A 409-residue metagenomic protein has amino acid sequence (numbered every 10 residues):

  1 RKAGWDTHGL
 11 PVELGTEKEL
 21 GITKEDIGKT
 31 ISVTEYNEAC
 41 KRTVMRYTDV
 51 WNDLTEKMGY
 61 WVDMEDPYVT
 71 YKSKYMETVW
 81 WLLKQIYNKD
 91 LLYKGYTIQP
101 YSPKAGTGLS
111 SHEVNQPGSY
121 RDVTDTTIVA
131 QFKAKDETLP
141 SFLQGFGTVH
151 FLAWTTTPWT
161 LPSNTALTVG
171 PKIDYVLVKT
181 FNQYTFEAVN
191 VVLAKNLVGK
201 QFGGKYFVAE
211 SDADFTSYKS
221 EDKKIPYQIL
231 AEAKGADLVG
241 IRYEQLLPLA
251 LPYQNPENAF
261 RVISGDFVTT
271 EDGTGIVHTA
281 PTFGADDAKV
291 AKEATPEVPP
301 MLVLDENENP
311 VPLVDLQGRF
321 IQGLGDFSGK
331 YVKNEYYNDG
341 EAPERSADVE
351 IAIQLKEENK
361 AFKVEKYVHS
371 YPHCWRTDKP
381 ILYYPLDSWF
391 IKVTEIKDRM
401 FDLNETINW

Functional and structural regions predicted by a protein language model:
R1-E65, S141-L152, P158-W409: Non-cofactor substrate-recognition interfaces
E38, Q99-L152, W159-L161: Active-site cores that bind ATP or allylic diphosphates and position pyrophosphate for catalysis
R42, D49-E56, E77, W81-Y87 (+2 more regions): Conserved core architecture of multi-subunit DNA-directed RNA polymerases
M76-E77, L91-Y93, V364-V368: Short, flexible, mixed-charge glycine/proline-rich loop motifs that serve as phosphate/nucleic-acid-contacting
I86, V123-T126, E187: Metal-dependent nucleotidyl/phosphoryl-transfer cores and adjacent nucleic-acid-binding surfaces
Y87-N115, S217-P226, L238: Amphipathic alpha-helical
